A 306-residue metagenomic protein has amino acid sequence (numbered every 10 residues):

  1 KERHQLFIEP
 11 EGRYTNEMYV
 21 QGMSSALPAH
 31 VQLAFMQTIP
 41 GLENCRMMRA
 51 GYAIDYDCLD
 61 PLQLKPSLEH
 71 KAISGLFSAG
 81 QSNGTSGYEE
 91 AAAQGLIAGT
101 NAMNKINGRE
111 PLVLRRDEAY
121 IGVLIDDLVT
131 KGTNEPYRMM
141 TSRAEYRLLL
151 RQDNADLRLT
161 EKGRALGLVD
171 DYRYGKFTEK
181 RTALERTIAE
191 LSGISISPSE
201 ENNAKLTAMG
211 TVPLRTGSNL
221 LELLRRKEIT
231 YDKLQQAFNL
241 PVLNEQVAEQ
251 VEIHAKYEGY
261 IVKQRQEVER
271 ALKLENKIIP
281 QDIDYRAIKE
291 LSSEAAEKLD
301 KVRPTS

Functional and structural regions predicted by a protein language model:
K1-T15: Rossmann-like dinucleotide-binding core of oxidoreductases
Y19-T85, V113-D126, N244-K298, R303: A glycine-rich dinucleotide-binding beta-alpha-beta segment and adjacent secondary-structure elements that constitute
N44-M47, I106-L114, D170-Y174: Acidic/polar loop patches that form or flank catalytic/metal-binding clefts of enzymes that bind anionic ligands
Q81-E89, E145-R147: Glycine-rich phosphate/pyrophosphate-binding beta-alpha loops
A91-L114: Internal hydrophobic alpha-helix adjacent to the cofactor/substrate pocket in enzyme cavities
I125, T133, Y137-A165, D170-Y174: Mobile "lid/hinge" segments at catalytic clefts and subdomain interfaces of large enzymes
R143, T160-A165, V169-T305: Extended, charge-enriched "interface" segments that sit outside catalytic cores
